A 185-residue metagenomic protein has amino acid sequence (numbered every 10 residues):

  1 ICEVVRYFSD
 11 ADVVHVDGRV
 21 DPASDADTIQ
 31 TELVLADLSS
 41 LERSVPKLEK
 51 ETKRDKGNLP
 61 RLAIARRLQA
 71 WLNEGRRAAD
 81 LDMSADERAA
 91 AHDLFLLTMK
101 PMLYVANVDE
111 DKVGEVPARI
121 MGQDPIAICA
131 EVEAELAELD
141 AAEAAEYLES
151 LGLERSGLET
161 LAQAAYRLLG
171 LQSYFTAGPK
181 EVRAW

Functional and structural regions predicted by a protein language model:
C2, L41, C129: A residue-level signal for conserved active-site and pocket-lining positions in enzyme catalytic cores
E3-L33: Conserved P-loop NTPase nucleotide-binding/switch module
A23, D27-A65: Extended, highly charged alpha-helical segments
K47-W185: C-terminal-of-GTPase-core extension/linker across diverse P-loop GTPases
